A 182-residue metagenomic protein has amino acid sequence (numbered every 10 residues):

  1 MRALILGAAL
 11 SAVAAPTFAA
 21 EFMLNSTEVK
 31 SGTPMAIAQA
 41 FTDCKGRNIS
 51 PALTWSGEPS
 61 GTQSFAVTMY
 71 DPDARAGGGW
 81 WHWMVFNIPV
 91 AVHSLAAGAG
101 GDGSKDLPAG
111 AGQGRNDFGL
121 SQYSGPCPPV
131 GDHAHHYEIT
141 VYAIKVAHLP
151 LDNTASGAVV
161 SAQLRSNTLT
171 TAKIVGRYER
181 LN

Functional and structural regions predicted by a protein language model:
M1-L4: Positively charged n-region of N-terminal signal peptides that target proteins for export
A9, A14-P16: N-terminal signal peptide c-region/cleavage motif recognized by signal peptidases
F18-N182: N-terminus-centered regions that define maturation/targeting leaders and the start of the first functional domain
